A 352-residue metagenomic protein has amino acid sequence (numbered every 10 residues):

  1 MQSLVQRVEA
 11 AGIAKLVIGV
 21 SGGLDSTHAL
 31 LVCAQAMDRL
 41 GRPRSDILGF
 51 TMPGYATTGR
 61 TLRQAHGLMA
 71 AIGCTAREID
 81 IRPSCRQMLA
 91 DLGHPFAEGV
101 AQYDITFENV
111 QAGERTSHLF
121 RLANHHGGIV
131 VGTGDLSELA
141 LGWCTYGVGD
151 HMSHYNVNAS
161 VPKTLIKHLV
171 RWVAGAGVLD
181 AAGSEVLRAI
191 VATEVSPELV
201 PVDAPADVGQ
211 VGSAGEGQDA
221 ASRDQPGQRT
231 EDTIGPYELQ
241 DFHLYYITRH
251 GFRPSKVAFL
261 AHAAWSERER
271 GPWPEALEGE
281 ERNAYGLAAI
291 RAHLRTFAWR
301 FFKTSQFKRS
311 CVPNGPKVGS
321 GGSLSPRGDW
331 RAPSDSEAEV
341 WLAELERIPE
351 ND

Functional and structural regions predicted by a protein language model:
M1-G22, S26-D352: ATP/NTP-dependent adenylation/nucleotidyl-transfer catalytic domains that generate, transfer, or process NMP-activated
